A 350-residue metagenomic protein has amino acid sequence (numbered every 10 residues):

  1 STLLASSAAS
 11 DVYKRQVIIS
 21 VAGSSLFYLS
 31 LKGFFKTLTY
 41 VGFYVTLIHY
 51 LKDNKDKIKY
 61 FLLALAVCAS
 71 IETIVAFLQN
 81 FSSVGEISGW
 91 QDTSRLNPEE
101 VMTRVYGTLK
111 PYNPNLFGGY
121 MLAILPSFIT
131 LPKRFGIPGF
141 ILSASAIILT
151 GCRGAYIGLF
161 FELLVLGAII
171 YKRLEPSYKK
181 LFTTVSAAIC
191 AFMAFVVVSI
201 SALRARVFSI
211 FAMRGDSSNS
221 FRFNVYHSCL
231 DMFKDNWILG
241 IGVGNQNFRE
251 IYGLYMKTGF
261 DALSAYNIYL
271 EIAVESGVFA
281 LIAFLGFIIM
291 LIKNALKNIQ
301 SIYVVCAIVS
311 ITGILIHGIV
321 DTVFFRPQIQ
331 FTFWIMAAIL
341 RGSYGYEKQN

Functional and structural regions predicted by a protein language model:
S1, S7-I19, S25-L29, H49-K59 (+6 more regions): Transmembrane signal-anchor hairpin modules in multi-pass inner-membrane enzymes, especially those that act on
V17-I19, L38-Y44, K59-R104, T108-K172 (+6 more regions): Alpha-helical transmembrane segments of multi-pass inner-membrane proteins
A22-K32, L109, I148-L149, I319-F324: Membrane-interface helix caps and helix-loop-helix hairpins in membrane proteins
I74, L78-S83, L149, G167-G215 (+2 more regions): A membrane-periplasm/extracellular boundary helix in multi-pass inner-membrane enzymes that assemble envelope glycans
E99-T108, F195-S228, I251: Flexible juxtamembrane loops connecting transmembrane helices in multi-pass membrane enzymes that build or modify
L163-L164, I302-I319, V323-N350: Transmembrane alpha-helices of multi-pass inner-membrane enzymes
M213-H227, D231, D235, L239-S276: Long extracytoplasmic/lumenal interhelical loops at the membrane interface of multi-pass membrane proteins
S276-M290: Hydrophobic alpha-helical transmembrane segments
